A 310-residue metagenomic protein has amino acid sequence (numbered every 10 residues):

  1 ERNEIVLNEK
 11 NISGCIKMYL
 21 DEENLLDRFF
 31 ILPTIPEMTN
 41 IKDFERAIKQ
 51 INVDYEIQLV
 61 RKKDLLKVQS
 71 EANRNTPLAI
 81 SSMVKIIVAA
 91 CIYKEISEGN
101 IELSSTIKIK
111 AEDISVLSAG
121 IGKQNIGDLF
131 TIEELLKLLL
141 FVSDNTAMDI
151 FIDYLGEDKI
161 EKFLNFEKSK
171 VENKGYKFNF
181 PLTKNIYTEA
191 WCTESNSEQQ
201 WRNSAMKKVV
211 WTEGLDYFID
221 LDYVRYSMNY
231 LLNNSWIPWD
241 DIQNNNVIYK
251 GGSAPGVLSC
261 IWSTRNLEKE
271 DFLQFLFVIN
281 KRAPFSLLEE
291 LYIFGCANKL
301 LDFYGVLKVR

Functional and structural regions predicted by a protein language model:
E1-E45: C-terminal and inter-domain tail/linker signature
P33-D54, K67, D158, K208-R310: Structured C-terminal helix/loop/strand segments within mature extracytoplasmic catalytic/sensor domains
T34, E71-I80, G120-I126, E134-L138 (+3 more regions): Second-shell loop/turn segments in exported
I51-L78, Y93, N100-I101, T264: Short, conserved catalytic-motif segment at the N-terminal edge
A79-I107, L139, F275: Active-site SXXK
A90-N100, A111, L140-S143, L155 (+4 more regions): Sec/Tat-exported extracytoplasmic proteins
E98-N125: Short, glycine/proline-biased beta-turn/loop segments that scaffold the active-site neighborhood
I126-S204, I219-D222, Y230: Active-site-adjacent helix/loop patches that line small-molecule binding or acyl-intermediate pockets
